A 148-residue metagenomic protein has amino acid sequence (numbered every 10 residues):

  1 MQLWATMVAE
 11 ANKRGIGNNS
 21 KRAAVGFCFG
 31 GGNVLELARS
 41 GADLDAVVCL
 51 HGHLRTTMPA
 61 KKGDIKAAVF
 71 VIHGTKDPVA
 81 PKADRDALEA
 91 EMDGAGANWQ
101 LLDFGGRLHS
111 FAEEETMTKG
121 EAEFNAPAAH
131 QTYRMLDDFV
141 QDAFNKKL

Functional and structural regions predicted by a protein language model:
M1-G15, L136: Alpha/beta-hydrolase active-site loop
G15-F27: Alpha/beta-hydrolase fold nucleophile elbow
G26-G30, V34: Gly/Ala-rich beta-loop-alpha elbow adjacent to hydrolase catalytic centers
D43-H53: A conserved short beta-strand
I65, V71-H73, D77: Short beta-strand/loop motif that positions the catalytic acidic residue of the alpha/beta-hydrolase fold
K76-A80, H109: Acidic catalytic loop of the alpha/beta-hydrolase fold
P81-M92, Q100: Short alpha-helix in the alpha/beta-hydrolase fold that links the catalytic acid
D93-L148: C-terminal catalytic histidine-bearing segment of alpha/beta-hydrolase fold enzymes
